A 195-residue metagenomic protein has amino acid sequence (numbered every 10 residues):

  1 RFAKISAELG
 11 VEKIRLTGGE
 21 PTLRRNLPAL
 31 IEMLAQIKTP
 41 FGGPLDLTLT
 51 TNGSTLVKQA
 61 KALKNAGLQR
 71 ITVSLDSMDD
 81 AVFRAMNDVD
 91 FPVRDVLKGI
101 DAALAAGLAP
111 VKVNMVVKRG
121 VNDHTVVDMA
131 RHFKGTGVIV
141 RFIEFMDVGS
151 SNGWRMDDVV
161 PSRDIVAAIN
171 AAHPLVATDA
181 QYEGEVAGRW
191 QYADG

Functional and structural regions predicted by a protein language model:
R1-R15, R24-G135, I139: Radical SAM/AdoMet-radical enzyme domain recognition
E20: Conserved G/P- and acidic residue-centered "switch" motifs that form tight phosphate/ATP-binding loops in soluble
V117-V121, E144-G149: Glycine-rich beta-alpha junction loops
R131-G135, F145-G195: Auxiliary Fe-S-binding modules of radical SAM enzymes
